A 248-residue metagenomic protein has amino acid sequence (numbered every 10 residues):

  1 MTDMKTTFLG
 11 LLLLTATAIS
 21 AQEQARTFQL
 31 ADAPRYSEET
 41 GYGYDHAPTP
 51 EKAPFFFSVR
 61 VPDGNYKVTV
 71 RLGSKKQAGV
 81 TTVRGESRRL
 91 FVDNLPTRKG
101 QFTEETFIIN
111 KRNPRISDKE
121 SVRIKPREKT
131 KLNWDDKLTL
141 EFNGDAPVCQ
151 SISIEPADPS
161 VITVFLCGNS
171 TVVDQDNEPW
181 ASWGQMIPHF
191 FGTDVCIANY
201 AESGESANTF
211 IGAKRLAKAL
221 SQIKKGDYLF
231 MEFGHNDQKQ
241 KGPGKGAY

Functional and structural regions predicted by a protein language model:
M1-E23: Bacterial Sec-dependent N-terminal signal peptides
M4, E86, K214-Y248: Alpha-helical cap/lid subdomain in secreted, periplasmic, or secretory-pathway luminal O-acyl-processing enzymes
Q22, L140, G144-E202, L216-L229: Serine-esterase "nucleophile elbow" of acetyl-processing enzymes
Q22-S58: Glycan-recognition and processing domains
F57-S58, L72-N94: Short, surface-exposed beta-strand/strand-loop-strand elements in extracellular ectodomains
G64-R71: A short tyrosine-centered beta-strand micro-motif
D93-I124: Extracellular carbohydrate recognition and processing domains and analogous Trp-centered ligand-binding platforms
K111-S121, K129-G144: Noncatalytic modules at the cell exterior or secretory-pathway interfaces, chiefly beta-strand-rich lectin/adhesion
